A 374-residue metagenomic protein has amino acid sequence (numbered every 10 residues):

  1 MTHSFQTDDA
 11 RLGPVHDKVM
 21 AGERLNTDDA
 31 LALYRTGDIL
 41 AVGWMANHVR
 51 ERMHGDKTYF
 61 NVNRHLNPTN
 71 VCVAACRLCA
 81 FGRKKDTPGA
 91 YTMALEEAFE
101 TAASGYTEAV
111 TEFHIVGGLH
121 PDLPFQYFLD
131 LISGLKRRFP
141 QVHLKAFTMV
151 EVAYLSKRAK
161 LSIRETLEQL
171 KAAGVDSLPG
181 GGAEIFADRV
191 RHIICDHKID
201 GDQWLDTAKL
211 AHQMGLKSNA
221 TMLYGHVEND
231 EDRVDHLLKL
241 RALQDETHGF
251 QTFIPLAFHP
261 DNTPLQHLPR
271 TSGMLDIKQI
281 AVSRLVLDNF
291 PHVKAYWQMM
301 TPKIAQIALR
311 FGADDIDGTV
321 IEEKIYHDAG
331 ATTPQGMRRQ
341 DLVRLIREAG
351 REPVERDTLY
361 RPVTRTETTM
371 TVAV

Functional and structural regions predicted by a protein language model:
M1-L40, Y106, L238, Q244-V374: Auxiliary Fe-S-binding modules of radical SAM enzymes
G22, A46, C76, I115 (+5 more regions): Conserved, mostly hydrophobic/aromatic
A41-K85, A90-V116, L178: N-terminal pre-triad scaffold of radical SAM enzymes
N63-H65, R83-G89, V116-Q126, D188 (+2 more regions): Glycine-rich, proline-tolerant flexible connector loops at the mouths of alpha/beta enzymes
R64-L66, L119-P121, T148-V152, G182-I185 (+4 more regions): Active-site-proximal loop/turn and secondary-structure-junction residues that shape catalytic pockets, frequently
A98, F128, I163, W204 (+2 more regions): Aromatic/hydrophobic pocket-lining residues that form the small-molecule binding cavity in soluble enzyme cores
A102, L129-S133, L167, L205-A208 (+5 more regions): Generic structural signal for well-ordered alpha-helices, preferentially at hydrophobic/aromatic core positions
V110-A208, H212-A220, H226, H292: Conserved SAM/AdoMet-binding glycine-rich loop
